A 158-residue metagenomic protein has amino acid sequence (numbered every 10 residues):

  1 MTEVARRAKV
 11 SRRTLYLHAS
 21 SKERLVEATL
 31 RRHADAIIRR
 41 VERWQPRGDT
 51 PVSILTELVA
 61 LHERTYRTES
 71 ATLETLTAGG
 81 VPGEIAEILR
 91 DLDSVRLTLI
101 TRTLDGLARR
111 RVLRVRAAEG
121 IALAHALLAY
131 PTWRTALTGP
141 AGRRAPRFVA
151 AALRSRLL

Functional and structural regions predicted by a protein language model:
M1-R24, A28: Helix-turn-helix
A19, T77-G83, Y130: Short helix-capping/turn signature of helix-turn-helix
R24, A28, V41-R67: Hydrophobic alpha-helical connector segments
L30-I38: Short, basic, alpha-helical segments at the C-terminal edge of helix-turn-helix-like DNA-binding modules
I38, E57, R64-T68, E84-R111 (+2 more regions): Amphipathic alpha-helical packing segments from all-alpha helical-bundle domains
H62, T75-L76, A124, L128 (+1 more regions): Short alpha-helical scaffolding segments that buttress acidic/His motifs in well-ordered protein cores
L73-T77, T135-L137: Short, hydrophobic secondary-structure boundary micro-motifs
L127-Y130, G139, V149-R156: Conserved NTP phosphate-binding and transfer environment spanning the P-loop NTPase/kinase superfamily
